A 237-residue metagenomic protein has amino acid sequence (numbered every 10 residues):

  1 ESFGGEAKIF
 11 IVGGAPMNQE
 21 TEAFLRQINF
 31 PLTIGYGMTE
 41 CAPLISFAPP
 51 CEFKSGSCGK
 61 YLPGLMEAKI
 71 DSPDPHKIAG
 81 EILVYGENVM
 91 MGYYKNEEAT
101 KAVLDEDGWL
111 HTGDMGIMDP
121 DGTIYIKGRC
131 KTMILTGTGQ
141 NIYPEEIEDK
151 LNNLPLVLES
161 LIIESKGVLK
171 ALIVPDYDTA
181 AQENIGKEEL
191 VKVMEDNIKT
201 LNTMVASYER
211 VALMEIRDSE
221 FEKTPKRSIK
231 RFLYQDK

Functional and structural regions predicted by a protein language model:
E1-F53, E67, V157-E159: Gly/Ser/Thr-rich phosphate-binding loop
E1-K8, P175-N202: Alpha-helical "lid/cap" subdomains adjacent to substrate-binding clefts that gate access and reposition the ligand
A68, G122, L151, A171-I173 (+2 more regions): Residue-level signal for inorganic ion chemistry
D71, M115, P120, N153-Y177: C-terminal boundary motif of the adenylate-forming
H76-T136: Conserved ATP-binding/catalytic segment of the ANL
I78, E164-N184, N202-I216: Conserved loop-to-beta-strand segment in the C-terminal subdomain of adenylate-forming
V89, T123-N152, T179-E189, V205-V211: Adenylate-forming
I134, E159, G167, K199-K237: Conserved C-terminal "lid"/linker of ANL adenylate-forming enzymes
